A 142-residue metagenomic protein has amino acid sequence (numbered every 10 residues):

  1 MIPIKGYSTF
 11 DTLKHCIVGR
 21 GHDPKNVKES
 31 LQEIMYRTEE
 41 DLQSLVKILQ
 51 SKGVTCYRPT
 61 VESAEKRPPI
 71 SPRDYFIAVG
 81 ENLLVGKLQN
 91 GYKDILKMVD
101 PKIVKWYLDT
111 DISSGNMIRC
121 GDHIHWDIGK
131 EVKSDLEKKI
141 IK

Functional and structural regions predicted by a protein language model:
M1-K142: The feature marks the mature, well-folded catalytic cores of soluble enzymes
